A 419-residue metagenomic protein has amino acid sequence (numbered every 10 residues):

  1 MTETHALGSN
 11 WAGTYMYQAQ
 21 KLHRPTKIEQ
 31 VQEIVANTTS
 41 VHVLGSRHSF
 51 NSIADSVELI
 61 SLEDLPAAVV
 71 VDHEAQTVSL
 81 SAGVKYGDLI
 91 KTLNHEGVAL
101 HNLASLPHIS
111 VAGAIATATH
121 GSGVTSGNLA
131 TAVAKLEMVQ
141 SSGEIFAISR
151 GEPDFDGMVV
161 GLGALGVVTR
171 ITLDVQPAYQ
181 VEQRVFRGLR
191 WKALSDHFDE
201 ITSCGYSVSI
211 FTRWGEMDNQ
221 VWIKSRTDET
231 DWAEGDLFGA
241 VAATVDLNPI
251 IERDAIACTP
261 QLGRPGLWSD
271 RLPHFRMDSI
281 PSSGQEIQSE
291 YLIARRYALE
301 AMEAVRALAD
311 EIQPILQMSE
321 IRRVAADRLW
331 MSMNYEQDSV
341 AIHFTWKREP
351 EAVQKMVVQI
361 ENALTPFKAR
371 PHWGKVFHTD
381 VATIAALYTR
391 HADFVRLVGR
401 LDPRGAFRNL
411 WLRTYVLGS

Functional and structural regions predicted by a protein language model:
M1-S419: Noncatalytic alpha-helical scaffold of FAD-dependent oxidoreductases
